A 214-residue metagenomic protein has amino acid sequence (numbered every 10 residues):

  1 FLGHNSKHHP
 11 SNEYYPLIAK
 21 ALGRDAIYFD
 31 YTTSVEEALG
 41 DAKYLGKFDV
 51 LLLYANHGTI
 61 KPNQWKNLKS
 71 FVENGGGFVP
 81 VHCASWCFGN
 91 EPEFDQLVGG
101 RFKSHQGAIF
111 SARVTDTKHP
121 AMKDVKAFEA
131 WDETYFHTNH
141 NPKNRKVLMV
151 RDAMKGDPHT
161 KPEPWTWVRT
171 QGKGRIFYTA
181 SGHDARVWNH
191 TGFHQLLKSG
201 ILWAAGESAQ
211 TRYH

Functional and structural regions predicted by a protein language model:
L2-F88: Helical hinge/lid and interdomain linker segments adjacent to catalytic or ligand-binding clefts that mediate domain
S6-K7, G58, S85-C87, A153-K155 (+2 more regions): Short, solvent-exposed loop/turn segments at secondary-structure junctions
S11, K61, N90-E91, P158-T160 (+1 more regions): Alpha-helix N-cap/helix-start motif
K20, R24, K43, G156-P162 (+1 more regions): Extracellular ligand-binding/catalytic regions of CAZymes and related secreted enzymes and adhesion modules
K20-Y28, G100-R175, A180: Catalytic beta-strand/loop cores that center a nucleophilic Ser/Cys/Thr and support acyl-enzyme chemistry
Y31, H105-Q106, R212-H214: Short, hydrophobic secondary-structure boundary micro-motifs
G58-A127: A glycine-rich, often tryptophan-bearing local segment used as a flexible ligand/cofactor-contacting loop or short
